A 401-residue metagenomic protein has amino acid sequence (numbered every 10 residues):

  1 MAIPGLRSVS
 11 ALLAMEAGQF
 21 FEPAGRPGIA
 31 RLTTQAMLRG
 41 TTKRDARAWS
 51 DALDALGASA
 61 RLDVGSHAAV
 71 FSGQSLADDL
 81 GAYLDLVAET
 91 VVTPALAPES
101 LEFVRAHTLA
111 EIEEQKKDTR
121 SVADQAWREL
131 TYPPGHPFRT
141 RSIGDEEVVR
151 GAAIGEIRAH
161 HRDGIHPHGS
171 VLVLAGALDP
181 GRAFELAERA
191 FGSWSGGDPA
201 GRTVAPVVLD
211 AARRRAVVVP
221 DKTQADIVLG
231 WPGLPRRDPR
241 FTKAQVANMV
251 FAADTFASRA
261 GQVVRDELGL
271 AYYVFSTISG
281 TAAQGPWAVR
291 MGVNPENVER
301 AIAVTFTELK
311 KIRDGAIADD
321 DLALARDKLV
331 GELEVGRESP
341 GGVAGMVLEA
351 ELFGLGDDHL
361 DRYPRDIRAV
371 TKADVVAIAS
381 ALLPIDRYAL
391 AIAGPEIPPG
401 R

Functional and structural regions predicted by a protein language model:
M1-L56, S72-S75, D85-V87, R158-V263 (+2 more regions): His/Glu-rich zincin catalytic helix
P4-R7, I29, L62-S66, P137-R141 (+4 more regions): Short, flexible turn/loop "capping" segments at secondary-structure junctions
G25, I29, D45, W49 (+21 more regions): Stable alpha-helical elements in mature extracytoplasmic
W49-H160, G181, T307, A323-G345: Acidic/histidine-enriched segments that form metal/cofactor-coordinating and catalytic pocket/exosite environments
L130, V171-L174, A323-R401: C-terminal regions of mature proteins
D198-A205, F275, G315-L324: Flexible, glycine/charged-enriched surface loops at secondary-structure junctions
V228-P232, A252-V293: A structural supersecondary motif
M291-D319: Extended amphipathic alpha-helical segments enriched in small hydrophobics
